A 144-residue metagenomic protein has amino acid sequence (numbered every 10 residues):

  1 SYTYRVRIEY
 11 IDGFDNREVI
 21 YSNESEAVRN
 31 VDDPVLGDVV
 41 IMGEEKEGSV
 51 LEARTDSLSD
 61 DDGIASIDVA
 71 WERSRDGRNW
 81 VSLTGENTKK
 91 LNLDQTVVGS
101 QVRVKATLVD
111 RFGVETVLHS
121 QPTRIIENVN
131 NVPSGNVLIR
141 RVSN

Functional and structural regions predicted by a protein language model:
S1-N144: Ser/Thr/Pro/Gly-rich low-complexity disordered regions
